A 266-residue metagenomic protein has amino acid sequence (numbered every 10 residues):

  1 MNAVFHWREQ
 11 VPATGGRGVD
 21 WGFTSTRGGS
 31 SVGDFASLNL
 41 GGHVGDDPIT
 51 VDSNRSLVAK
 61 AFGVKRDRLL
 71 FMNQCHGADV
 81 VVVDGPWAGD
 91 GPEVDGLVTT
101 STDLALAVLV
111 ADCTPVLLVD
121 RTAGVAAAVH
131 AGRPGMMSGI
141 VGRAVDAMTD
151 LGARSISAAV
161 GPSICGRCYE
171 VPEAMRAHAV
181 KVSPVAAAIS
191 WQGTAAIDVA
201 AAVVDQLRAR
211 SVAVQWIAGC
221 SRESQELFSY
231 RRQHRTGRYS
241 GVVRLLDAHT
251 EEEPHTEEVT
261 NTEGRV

Functional and structural regions predicted by a protein language model:
M1-V266: Active-site microenvironment for binding and transforming phosphate-containing groups
